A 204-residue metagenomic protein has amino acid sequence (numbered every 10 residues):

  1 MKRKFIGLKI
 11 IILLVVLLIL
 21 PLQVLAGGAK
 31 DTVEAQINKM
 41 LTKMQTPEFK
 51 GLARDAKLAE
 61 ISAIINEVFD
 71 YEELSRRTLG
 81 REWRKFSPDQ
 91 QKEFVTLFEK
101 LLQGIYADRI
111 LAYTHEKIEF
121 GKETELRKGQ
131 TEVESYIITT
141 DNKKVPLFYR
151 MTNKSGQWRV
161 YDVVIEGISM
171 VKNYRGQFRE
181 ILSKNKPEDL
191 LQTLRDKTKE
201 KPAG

Functional and structural regions predicted by a protein language model:
M1-G7: N-terminal secretory signal peptides that target proteins for export/translocation
K9-P21: Bacterial N-terminal signal peptides
V24-A26: Boundary at the C-terminal end of the N-terminal hydrophobic targeting segment
G28-Y106: Early exported N-terminus immediately downstream of N-terminal targeting peptides
A35, E60, N66, Y113-H115 (+4 more regions): Extracytoplasmic
G104-V145, E200-G204: Surface-exposed, charged secondary-structure patches
P146, R150-K172: Short beta-strand edge/turn micro-motifs at domain boundaries
D162-G204: Low-complexity, intrinsically disordered terminal/linker segments enriched in charged and Gly/Pro repeats
